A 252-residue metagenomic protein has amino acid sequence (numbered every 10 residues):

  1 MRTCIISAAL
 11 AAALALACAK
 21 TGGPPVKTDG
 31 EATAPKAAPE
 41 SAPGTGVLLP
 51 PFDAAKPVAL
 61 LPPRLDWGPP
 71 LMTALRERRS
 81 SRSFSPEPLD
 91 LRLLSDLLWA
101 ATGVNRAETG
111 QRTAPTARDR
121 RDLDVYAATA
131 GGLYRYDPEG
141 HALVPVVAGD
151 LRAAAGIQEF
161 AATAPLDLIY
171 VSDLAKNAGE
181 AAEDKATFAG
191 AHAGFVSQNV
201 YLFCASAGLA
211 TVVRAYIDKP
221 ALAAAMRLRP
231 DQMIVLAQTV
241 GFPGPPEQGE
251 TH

Functional and structural regions predicted by a protein language model:
M1-C4: Positively charged n-region of N-terminal signal peptides that target proteins for export
S7-A17: Bacterial N-terminal signal peptides
A19-A164, Q248-G249: N-terminal amphipathic, basic helical "cap/leader" segment at the start of enzyme domains
P63-R64, M233-H252: C-terminal helix-cap and adjacent tail motif
R78, L97, V125, L166-N177 (+1 more regions): Small-aliphatic-rich amphipathic alpha-helix that forms the alpha element of a beta-alpha
G179, A224, Q248-T251: Short, well-ordered secondary-structure micro-motifs
L222-A237: Short, electropositive alpha-helical surface patch
